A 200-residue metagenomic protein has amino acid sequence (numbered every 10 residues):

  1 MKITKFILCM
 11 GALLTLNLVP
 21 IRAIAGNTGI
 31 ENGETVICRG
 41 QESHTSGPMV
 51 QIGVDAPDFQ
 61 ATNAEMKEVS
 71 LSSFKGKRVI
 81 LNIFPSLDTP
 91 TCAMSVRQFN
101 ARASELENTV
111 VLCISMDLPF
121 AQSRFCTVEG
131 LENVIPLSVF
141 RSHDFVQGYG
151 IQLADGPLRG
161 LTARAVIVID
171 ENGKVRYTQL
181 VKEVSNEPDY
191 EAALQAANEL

Functional and structural regions predicted by a protein language model:
M1-M10: Bacterial N-terminal signal peptides that target proteins for export
C9-L18: Bacterial N-terminal signal peptides
A23-L200: Chalcogenol-based redox active-site neighborhoods
